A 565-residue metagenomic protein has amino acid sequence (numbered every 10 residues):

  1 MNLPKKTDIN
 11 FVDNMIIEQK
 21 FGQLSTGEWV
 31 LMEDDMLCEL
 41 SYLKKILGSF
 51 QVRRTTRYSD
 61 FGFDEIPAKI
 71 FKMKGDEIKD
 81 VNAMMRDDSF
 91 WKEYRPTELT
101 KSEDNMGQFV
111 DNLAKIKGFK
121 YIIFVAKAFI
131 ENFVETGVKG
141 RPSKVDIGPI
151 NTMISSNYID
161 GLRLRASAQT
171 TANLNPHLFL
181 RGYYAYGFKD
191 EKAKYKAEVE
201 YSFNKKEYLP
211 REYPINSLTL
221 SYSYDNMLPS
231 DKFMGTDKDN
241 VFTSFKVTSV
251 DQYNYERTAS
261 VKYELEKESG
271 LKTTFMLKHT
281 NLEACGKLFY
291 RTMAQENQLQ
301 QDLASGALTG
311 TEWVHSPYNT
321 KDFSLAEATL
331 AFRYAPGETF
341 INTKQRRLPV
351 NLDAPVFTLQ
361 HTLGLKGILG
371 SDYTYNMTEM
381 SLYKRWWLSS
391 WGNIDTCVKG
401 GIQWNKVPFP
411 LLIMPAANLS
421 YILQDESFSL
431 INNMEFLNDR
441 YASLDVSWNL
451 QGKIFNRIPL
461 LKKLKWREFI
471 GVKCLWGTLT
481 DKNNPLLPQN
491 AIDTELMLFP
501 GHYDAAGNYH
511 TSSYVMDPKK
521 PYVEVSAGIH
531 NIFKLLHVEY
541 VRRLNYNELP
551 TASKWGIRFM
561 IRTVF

Functional and structural regions predicted by a protein language model:
M1-I70: Gly/Pro-enriched, hydrophobic low-complexity segments that function as extracytoplasmic propeptides/linkers
M73-F565: Exposed, low-structure sequence patches enriched in small/polar residues
